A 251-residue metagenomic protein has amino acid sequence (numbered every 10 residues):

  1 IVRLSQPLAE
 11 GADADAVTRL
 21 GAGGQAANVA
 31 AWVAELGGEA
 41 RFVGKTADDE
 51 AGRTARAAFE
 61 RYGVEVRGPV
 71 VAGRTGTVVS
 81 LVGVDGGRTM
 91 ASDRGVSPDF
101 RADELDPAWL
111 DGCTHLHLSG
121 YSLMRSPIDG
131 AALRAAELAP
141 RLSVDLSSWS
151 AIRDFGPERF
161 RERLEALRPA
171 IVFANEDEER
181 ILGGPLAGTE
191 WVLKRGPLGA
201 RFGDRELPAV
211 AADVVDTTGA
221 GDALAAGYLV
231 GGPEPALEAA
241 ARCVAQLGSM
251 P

Functional and structural regions predicted by a protein language model:
I1-V43, E50-A57, R61, V78 (+1 more regions): Glycine-rich phosphate/adenosyl-contacting loop at the front of the ribokinase-like
V2, Q6, E35, V64 (+2 more regions): Generic secondary-structure signature for well-ordered alpha-helical cores
A14-D15, I181-P251: Conserved phosphate-binding/catalytic region of the ribokinase-like
G23, R41-K45, V172-F173, L193-K194: Active-site-adjacent beta-strand anchor residues
V33, N175, G221: Short, conserved phosphate/pyrophosphate- and ester-handling motifs at nucleotide-, phospho-/glycolipid
A57-V70, V82-R205: Ribokinase/PfkB-type carbohydrate-kinase core domain
G73-G76: Short acidic/glycine-enriched loop/turn segments that link adjacent beta-strands
